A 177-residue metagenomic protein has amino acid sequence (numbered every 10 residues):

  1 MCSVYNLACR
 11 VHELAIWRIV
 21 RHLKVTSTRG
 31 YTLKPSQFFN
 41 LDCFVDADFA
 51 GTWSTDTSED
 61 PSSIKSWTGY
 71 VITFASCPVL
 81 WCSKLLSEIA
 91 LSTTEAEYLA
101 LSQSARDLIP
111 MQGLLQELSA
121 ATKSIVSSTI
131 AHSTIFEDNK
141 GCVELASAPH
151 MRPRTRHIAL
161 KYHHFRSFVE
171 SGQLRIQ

Functional and structural regions predicted by a protein language model:
M1-Q177: Divalent metal-binding acidic/histidine catalytic loops
